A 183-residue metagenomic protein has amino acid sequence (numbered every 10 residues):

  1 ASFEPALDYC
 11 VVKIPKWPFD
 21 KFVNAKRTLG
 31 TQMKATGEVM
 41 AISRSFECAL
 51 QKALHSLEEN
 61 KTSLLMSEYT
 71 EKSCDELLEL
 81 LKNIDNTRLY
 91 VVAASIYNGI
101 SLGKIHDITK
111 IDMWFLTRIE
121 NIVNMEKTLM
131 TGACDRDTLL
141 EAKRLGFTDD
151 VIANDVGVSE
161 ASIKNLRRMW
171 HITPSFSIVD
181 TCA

Functional and structural regions predicted by a protein language model:
A1-A183: ATP-dependent carboxylate/acyl-activation modules
